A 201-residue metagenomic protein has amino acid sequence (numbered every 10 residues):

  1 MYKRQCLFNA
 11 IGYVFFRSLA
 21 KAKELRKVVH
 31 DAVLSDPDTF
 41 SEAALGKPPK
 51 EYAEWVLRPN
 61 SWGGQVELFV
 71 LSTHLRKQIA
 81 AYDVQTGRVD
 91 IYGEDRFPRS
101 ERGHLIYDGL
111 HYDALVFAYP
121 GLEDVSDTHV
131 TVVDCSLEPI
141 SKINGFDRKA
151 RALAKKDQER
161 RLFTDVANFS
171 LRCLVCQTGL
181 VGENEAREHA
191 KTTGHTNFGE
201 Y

Functional and structural regions predicted by a protein language model:
M1-Y2, A114-F117, F198: Generic detector of short, aliphatic-rich beta-strand segments that form the cores of beta-sheets in diverse domain
K3-R4, A10-G93: Papain-like cysteine protease catalytic cores
G12, G179-G182: Secreted/processed peptides and extracellular or luminal domains of membrane proteins
V66-N168, V181: Deubiquitinase catalytic domains
D165-F169, G182-Y201: C-terminal recognition-helix end and immediately following basic linker of small zinc-binding "finger" domains
L171-C176: Short cysteine-rich clusters marking metal-coordination/redox-active sites
